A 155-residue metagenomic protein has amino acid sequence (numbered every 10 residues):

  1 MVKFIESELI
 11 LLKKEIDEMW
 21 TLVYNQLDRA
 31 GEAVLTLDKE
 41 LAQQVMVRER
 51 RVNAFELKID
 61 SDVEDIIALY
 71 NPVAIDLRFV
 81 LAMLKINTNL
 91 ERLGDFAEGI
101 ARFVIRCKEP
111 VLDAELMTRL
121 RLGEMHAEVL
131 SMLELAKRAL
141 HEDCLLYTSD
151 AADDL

Functional and structural regions predicted by a protein language model:
L9, E15-A54, D60-S61, D65: A positional/architectural concept
L12-M19, L41, V45-R48, F55 (+4 more regions): Amphipathic alpha-helix face/heptad-repeat signature
V23, L27, V52, V80 (+4 more regions): Short, structured motif recognition centered on aromatic/hydrophobic residues
L27-A30, V34, V129-L140, C144: Long, non-coiled-coil amphipathic alpha-helical linker/lever segments that couple catalytic cores to other domains
A30, N87-K108, A136-A139, S149: A structural feature that tracks compact, well-ordered secondary-structure segments with a strong bias toward
D62-N89: Hydrophobic/aromatic-rich structural module bridging two neighboring secondary-structure elements via a short loop
N71, D113-A127, L145-L146: Divalent-cation-assisted or electrostatically stabilized phosphate/pyrophosphate-binding catalytic cores
Y147-L155: Single conserved hydrophobic/aromatic residue that forms the stacking wall/gate of nucleotide- or nucleobase-binding
